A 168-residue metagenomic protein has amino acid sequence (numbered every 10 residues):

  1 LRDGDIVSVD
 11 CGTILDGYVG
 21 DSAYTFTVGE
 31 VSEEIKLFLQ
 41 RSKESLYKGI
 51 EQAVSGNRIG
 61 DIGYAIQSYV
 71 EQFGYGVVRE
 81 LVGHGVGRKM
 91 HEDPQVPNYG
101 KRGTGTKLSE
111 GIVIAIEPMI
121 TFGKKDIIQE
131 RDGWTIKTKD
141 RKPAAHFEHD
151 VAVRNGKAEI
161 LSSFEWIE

Functional and structural regions predicted by a protein language model:
L1-E168: Active-site neighborhoods and metal-handling regions in enzymes and metal-associated proteins
